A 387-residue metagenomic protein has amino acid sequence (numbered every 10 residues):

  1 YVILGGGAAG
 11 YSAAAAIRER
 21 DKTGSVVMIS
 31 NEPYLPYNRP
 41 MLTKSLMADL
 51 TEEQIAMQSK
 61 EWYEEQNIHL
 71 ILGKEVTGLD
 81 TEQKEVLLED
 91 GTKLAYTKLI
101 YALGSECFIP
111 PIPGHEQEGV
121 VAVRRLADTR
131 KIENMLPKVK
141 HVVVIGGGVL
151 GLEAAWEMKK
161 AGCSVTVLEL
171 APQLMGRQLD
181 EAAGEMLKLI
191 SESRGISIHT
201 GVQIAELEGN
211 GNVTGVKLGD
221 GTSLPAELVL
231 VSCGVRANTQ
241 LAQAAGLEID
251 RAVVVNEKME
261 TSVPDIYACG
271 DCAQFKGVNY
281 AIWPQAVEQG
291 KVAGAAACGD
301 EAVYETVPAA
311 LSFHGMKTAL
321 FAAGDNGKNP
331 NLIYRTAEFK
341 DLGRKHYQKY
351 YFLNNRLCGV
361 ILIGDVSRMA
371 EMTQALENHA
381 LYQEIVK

Functional and structural regions predicted by a protein language model:
Y1-H69, E157-Q178: Beta1-alpha1 glycine-rich phosphate/pyrophosphate-binding loop at the start of Rossmann-like nucleotide-binding domains
L4, L94-E106, I145, L224-G234 (+2 more regions): Short hydrophobic core segments
G6, E19, C272-M369: Mid-to-C-terminal Rossmann-like scaffold of FAD/NAD(P)H-dependent oxidoreductases
T23-S25, E64-Q66, L70-D90, L94 (+1 more regions): A Rossmann-like FAD-binding core segment of flavoenzymes
Y34, E52-A56, H141, L150-E206 (+2 more regions): Rossmann-like dinucleotide-binding cores of NAD(P)H-dependent redox enzymes
L103-A161: Glycine-rich dinucleotide-binding loop and its adjacent helix/turn
E116-K140, E208-K217, T222-A296: FAD-site-proximal beta/loop scaffold in flavoenzymes
V216, D220, L224-E248, F321-K387: C-terminal catalytic lobe of FAD-dependent flavoproteins
